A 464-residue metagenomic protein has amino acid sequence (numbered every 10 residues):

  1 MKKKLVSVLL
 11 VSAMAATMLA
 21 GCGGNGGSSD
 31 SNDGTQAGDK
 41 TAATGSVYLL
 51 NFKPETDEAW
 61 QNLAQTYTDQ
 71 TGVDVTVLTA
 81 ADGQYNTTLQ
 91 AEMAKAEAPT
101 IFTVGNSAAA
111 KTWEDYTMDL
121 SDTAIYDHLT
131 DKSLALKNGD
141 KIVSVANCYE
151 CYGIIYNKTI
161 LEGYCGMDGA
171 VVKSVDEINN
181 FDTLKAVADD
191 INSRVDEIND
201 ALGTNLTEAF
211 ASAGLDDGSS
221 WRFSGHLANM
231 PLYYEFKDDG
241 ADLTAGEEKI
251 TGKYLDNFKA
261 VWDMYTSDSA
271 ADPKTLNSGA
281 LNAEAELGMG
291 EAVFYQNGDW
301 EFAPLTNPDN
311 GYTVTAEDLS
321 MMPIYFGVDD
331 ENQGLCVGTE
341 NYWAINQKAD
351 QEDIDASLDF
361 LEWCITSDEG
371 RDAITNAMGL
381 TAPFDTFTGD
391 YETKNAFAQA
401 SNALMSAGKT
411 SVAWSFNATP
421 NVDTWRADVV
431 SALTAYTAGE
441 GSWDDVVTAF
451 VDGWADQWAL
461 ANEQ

Functional and structural regions predicted by a protein language model:
K4-V8, C22-A109, I125, V328-D330 (+6 more regions): Conserved N-terminal structural module of periplasmic/extracytoplasmic solute-binding proteins
T17-G21: C-terminal motif of bacterial Sec signal peptides marking the signal peptidase cleavage site
T79-T88, N179-T183, T275-M289: Short helix-initiation/N-cap motifs at beta->coil->alpha
V104-Y156, E162, D200-N205, D318-Y325 (+1 more regions): Hinge/lid segment of periplasmic solute-binding proteins
K141-N147, Y152, D182-T244, A292: Extracytoplasmic/periplasmic solute-binding protein
A188-D189, D238-N277: Glycine-centered hinge/linker elements that transmit conformational signals in sensory and ligand-binding systems
N310-G379: Extracytoplasmic/periplasmic substrate-recognition and gating elements
V337, L380, T386, A400-D456: C-terminal capping/gating helix-and-loop segments adjacent to ligand/active sites or protein-protein/ligand interfaces
